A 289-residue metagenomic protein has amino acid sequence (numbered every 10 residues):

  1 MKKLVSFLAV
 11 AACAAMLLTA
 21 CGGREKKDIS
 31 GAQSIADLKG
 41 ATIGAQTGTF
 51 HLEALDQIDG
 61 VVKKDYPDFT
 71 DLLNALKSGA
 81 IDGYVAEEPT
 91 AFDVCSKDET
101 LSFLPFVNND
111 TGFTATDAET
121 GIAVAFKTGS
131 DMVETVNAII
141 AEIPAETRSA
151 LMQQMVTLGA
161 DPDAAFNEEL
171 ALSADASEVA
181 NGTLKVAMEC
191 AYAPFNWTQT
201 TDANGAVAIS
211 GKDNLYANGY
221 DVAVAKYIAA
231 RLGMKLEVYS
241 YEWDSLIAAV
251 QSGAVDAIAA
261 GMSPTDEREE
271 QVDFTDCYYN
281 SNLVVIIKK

Functional and structural regions predicted by a protein language model:
M1-F7: Positively charged n-region of N-terminal signal peptides that target proteins for export
A11-A15: Alpha-helical transmembrane segments
M16-A20: C-terminal motif of bacterial Sec signal peptides marking the signal peptidase cleavage site
C21-G22, K63-D65, F103, D175-A176 (+1 more regions): Conserved beta-strand scaffold positions in the cores of enzyme catalytic domains, especially in NTP/NDP-utilizing
G22, T47-T49, A115-A165, V222-R231 (+1 more regions): Extended ligand-binding regions for polar small-molecule ligands
E25-L38, E88-E119, A230, K235-K289: Acidic, polar ligand-binding/catalytic clefts
K26-I35, M155-G182: Bacterial Sec-exported substrate-binding components of ABC uptake systems
D37, T42-A45, H51, D56-S78 (+3 more regions): Extracytoplasmic small-molecule ligand-binding "clamshell" domains of the periplasmic binding protein/Venus flytrap
